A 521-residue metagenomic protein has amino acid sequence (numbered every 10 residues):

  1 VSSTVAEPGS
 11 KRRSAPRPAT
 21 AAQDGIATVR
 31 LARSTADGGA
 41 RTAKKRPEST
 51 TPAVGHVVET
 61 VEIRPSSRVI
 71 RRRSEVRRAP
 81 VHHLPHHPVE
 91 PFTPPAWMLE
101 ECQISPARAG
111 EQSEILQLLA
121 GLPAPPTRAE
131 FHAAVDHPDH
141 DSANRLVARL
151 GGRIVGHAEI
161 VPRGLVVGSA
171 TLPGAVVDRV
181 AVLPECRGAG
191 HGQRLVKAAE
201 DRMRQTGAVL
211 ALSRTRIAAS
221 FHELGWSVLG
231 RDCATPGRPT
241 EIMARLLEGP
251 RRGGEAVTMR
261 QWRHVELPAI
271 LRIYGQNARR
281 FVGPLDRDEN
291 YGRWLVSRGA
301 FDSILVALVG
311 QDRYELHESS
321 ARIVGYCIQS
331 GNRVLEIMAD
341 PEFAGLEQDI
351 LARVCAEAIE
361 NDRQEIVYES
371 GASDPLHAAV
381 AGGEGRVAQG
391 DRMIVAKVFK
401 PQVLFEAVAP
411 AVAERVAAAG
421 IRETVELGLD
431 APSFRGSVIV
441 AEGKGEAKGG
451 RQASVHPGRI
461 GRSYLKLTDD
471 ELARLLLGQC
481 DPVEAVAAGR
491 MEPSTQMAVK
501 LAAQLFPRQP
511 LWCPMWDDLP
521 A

Functional and structural regions predicted by a protein language model:
S2-T4, P8-A22, R30-S34, R41-T42 (+2 more regions): Low-acidity, Ser/Thr- and Arg-rich intrinsically disordered low-complexity segments
L84-P162, S169-V176, A244-N290, N332-R333: Short amphipathic alpha-helix that is part of the acyltransferase structural core
H137-G151, G156, V176, L295-V306 (+2 more regions): A short helix-loop-beta-strand connector motif used in the catalytic cores of GNAT acetyltransferases and, in some
V177-R187, R333-L346, E471: A short, internal acetyl-CoA/4′-phosphopantetheine-binding micro-motif in the GNAT/acyltransferase core
V182, G188-D201, A344-A356: Conserved acetyl-CoA-binding loop-helix of GNAT-fold acetyltransferases
L224-P250, P341-A521: Active-site/acyl-donor-binding loops of N-acyltransferases
D232-I337, Q348, A352, A356-I359 (+3 more regions): Amide-forming acyltransferase catalytic core, primarily the GNAT-like/NAT-type and related acyltransferase folds
